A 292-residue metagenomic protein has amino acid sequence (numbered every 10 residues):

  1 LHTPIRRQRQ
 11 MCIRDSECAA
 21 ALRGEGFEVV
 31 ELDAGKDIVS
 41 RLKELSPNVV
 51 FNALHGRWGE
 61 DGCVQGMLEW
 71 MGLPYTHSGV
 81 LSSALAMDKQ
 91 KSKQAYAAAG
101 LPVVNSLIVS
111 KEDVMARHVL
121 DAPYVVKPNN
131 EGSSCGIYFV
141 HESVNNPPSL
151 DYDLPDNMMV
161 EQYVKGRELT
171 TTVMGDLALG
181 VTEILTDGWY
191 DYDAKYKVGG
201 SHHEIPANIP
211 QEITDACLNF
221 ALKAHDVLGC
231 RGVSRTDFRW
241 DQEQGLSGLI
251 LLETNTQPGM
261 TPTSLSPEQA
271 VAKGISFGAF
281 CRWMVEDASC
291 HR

Functional and structural regions predicted by a protein language model:
L1-I13: Single conserved hydrophobic/aromatic residue that forms the stacking wall/gate of nucleotide- or nucleobase-binding
R7-Q10, V29, L85-R167: Active-site nucleotide/adenylate-binding loops and adjacent lid/helix of ATP-dependent enzymes
R9, V104, A122-Y124, C135 (+5 more regions): Change "...and in nucleic-acid phosphodiester-cleaving endonucleases..." to "...and in nucleic-acid processing enzymes
R14-N105: Conserved N-proximal alpha/beta basic substrate-recognition cap immediately N-terminal to, or forming the N-lobe
A95-A98, E212-R292: ATP-dependent carboxylate activation and anion-phosphoryl transfer catalytic cores that bind Mg-ATP to form
V109, I137-S143, V173-G175, D241 (+2 more regions): Short beta-strand-to-turn element immediately C-terminal to the catalytic PLP-Schiff-base lysine in fold type I
E142-N219, G245-I250: Phosphate-binding site of ATP-dependent enzymes
